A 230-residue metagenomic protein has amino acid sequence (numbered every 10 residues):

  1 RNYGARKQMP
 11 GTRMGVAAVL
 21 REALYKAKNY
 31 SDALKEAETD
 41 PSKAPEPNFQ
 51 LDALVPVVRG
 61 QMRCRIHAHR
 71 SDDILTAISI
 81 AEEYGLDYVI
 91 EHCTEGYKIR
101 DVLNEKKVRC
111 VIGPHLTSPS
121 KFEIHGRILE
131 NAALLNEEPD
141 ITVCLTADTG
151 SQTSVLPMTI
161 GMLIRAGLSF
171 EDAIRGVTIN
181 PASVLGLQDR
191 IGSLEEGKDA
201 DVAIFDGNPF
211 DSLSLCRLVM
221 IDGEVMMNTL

Functional and structural regions predicted by a protein language model:
R1-Y88: Polyanionic/metal-chelating signatures
P45-P47, I66-R70, E91-T94, K121-L129: A general structural motif
A53, K98-I99, N131, G192: Short acidic active-site motifs
R63, N104, G113-D206: His/Asp/Glu-enriched, well-ordered alpha-helical/loop segment that forms or immediately abuts the divalent-metal
R65-H67, V89-C93, V111-G113, T146: A cross-family glycoside hydrolase active-site/sugar-binding cleft signature
C93-E95, P114-P119, E224: Short, acidic/turn-prone active-site loops that include or flank metal/cofactor- and phosphate-binding residues
E95-E105: Active-site-adjacent beta->alpha loops and helix N-cap segments on the catalytic face of soluble alpha/beta enzymes
S183, E195-L230: C-terminal cap of metal-dependent C-N hydrolases
